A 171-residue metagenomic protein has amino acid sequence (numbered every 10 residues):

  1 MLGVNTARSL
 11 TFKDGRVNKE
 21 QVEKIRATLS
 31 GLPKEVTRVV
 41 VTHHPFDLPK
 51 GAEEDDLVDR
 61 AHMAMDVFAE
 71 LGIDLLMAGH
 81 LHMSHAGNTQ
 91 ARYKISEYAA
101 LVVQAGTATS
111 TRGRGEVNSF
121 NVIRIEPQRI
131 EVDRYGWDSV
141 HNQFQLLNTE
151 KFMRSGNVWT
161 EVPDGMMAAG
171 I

Functional and structural regions predicted by a protein language model:
M1-E35, E53-H62: Binuclear metal-dependent hydrolase catalytic cores centered on His/Asp/Glu-rich metal-binding motifs
M1-R8, V39-H43, A100-G106: Active-site-proximal beta-strand elements of phosphoester/diester hydrolases
V4, I25, V40-H43, H80 (+1 more regions): Divalent metal-coordination and catalytic microenvironments
R8-L10, H44-L48, L81-S84, T109-S110: Short, catalytically relevant binding-site loops at active-site mouths
K13-D14, P49, R112-G115: Secondary-structure boundary/capping motif
K34-P49: Short acidic, glycine-rich surface-loop motifs adjacent to enzyme active sites
E53-E131: Conserved beta-sheet core of the metallophosphoesterase superfamily
R124-I171: A short C-terminal boundary segment appended to hydrolase-like catalytic domains
